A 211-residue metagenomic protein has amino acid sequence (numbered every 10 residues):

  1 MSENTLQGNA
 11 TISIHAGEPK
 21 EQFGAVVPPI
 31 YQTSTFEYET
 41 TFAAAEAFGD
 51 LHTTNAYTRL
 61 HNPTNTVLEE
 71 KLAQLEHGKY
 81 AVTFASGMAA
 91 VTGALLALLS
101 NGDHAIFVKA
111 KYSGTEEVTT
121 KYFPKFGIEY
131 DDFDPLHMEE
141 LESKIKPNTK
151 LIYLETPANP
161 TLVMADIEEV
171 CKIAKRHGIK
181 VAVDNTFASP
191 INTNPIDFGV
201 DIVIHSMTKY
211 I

Functional and structural regions predicted by a protein language model:
S2, H15, P19, Y80-I211: Conserved PLP-enzyme active-site core in the AAT-like
S2-N62, E70: N-terminal "arm"/small-domain region of PLP-dependent enzymes with the aminotransferase-like
G8-I12, E69-Q74, G199-D201, H205: Short, hydrophobic/aliphatic alpha-helical segments
Q22-I30, E46-D50, L75-G78, L96-L99 (+2 more regions): Short, mixed-charge, low-aromatic patches
V27-I30, E39-T40, T54, N65 (+5 more regions): A broad "ordered helical/assembly scaffold" signature
T40-A89, G114-K121: Conserved N-terminal alpha-helix of the aminotransferase class I/II PLP-enzyme fold
